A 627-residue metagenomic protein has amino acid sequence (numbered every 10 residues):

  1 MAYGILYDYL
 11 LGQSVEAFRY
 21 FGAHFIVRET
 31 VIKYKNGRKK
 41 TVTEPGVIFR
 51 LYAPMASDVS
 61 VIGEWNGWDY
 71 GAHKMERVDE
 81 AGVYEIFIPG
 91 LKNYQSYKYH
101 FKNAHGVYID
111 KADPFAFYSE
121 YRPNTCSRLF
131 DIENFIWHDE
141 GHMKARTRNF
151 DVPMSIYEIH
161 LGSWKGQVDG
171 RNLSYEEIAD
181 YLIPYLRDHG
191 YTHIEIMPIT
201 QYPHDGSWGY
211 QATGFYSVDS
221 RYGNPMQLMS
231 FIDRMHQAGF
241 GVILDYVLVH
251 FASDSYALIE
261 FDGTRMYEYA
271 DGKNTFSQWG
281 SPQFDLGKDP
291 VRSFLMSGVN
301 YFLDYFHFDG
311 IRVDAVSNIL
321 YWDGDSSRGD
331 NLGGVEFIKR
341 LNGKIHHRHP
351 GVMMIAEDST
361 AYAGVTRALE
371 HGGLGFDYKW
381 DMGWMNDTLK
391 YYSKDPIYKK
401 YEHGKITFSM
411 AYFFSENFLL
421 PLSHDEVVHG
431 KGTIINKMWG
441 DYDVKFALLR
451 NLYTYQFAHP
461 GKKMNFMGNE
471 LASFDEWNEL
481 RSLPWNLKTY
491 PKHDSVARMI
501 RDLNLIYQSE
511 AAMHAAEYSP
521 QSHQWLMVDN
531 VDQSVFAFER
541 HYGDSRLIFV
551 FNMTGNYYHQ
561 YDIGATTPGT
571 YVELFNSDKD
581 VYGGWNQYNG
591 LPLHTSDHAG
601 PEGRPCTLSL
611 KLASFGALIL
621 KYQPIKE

Functional and structural regions predicted by a protein language model:
M1-V152, E176-L186, V444-F446, H459-N465 (+1 more regions): Carbohydrate-interacting/catalytic domains
A53-M55, D79, G90, H160-K165 (+9 more regions): Short, flexible loop/turn elements at secondary-structure junctions
E120, E140-D151, H160-F308, R312-D330 (+1 more regions): Substrate-binding/active-site clefts of carbohydrate-active enzymes
P123, H307-D309, G324-L480, L487 (+2 more regions): Conserved alpha/beta catalytic core and glycan-binding cleft of carbohydrate-active enzymes
I156-D169, A212-F215, T275-L286, V428-W439 (+2 more regions): Short glycine/proline-rich turn/loop motifs
I183, R187, I232, V299-L303 (+4 more regions): Non-transmembrane alpha-helical segments in soluble domains of secreted/periplasmic/extracellular proteins
